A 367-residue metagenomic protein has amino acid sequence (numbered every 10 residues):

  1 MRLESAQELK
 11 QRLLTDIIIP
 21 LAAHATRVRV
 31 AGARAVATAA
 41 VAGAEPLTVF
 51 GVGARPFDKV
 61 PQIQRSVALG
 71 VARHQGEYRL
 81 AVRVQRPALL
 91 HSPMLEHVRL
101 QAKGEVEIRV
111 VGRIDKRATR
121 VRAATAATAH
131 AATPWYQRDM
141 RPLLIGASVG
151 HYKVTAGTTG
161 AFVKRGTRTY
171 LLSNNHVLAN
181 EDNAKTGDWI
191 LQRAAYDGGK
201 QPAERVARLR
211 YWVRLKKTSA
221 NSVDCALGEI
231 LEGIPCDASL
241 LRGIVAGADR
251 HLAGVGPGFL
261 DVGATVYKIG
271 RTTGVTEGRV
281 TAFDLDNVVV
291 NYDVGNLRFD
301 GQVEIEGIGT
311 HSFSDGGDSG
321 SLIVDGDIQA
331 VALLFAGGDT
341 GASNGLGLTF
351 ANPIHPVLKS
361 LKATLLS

Functional and structural regions predicted by a protein language model:
S5-G166, Y170, N183-K217, L231: Protease-domain processing segments flanking chymotrypsin-fold serine proteases, especially trypsin-like
Q85, A253, G270, N344-G347: Hydrophobic alpha-helical scaffolding
A88, L178-A179, G338-T340: Solvent-exposed loop/turn segments at secondary-structure junctions within structured extracellular/periplasmic domains
L90-G104, S239-R250, F350: Surface-exposed flexible segments
T133-G307, V324-G326, F335: Serine endopeptidase catalytic core focused on the charge-relay Asp
E304-I305, S312-F313, V324-S367: C-terminal subregion of chymotrypsin/trypsin-like serine protease catalytic domains
D315-S319: Short, small/polar residue-rich loop motifs at catalytic or cofactor-binding pockets
